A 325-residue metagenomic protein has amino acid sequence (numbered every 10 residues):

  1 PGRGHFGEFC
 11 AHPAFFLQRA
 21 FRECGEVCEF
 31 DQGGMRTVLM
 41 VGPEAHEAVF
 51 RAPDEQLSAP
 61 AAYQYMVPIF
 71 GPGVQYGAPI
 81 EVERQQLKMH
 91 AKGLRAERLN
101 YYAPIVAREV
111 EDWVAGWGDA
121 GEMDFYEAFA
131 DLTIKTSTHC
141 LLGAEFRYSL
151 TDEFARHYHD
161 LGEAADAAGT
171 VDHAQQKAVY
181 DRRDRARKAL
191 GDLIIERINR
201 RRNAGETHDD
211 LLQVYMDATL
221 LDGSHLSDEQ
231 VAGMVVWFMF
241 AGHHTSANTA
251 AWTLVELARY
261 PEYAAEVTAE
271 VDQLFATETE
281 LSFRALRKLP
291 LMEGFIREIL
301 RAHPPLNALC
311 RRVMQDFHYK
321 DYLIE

Functional and structural regions predicted by a protein language model:
P1-R19, M35-R36, P43-E47, A61-E145 (+4 more regions): Cytochrome P450 catalytic-domain helical core, especially the substrate-recognition surface and oxygen-activation
F6-G25, D192, E196, T279-D321: Conserved cytochrome P450 K-helix E-x-x-R motif and the immediately C-terminal K′/meander segment
G25-C28, A91: Conserved micro-motifs of the catalytic ATP-binding
G42, G242: Short, conserved phosphate/pyrophosphate- and ester-handling motifs at nucleotide-, phospho-/glycolipid
V49-E55: Short Gly/aromatic-enriched secondary-structure transition segments
A96-L99, R202-E206, F283-P290: Conserved, non-catalytic sequence blocks in retroelement Pol enzymes and Pol-derived host proteins
T133, H243-E270: Cytochrome P450 catalytic-core helices
E145-F146, D166, R197-D209, S224 (+2 more regions): Proline-centered turn/helix-capping motifs that create local helix->coil transitions or kinks
